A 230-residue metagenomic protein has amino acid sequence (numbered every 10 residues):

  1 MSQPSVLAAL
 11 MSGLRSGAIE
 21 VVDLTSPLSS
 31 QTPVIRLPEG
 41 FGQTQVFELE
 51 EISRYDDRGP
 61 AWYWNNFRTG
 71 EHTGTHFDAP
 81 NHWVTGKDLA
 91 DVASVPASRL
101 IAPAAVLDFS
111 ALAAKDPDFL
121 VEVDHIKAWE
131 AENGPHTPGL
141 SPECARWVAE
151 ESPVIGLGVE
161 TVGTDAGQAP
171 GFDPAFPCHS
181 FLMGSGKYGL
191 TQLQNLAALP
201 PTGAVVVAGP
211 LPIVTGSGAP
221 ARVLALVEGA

Functional and structural regions predicted by a protein language model:
M1-A230: Active-/binding-site microenvironments in catalytic and ligand-binding cores
